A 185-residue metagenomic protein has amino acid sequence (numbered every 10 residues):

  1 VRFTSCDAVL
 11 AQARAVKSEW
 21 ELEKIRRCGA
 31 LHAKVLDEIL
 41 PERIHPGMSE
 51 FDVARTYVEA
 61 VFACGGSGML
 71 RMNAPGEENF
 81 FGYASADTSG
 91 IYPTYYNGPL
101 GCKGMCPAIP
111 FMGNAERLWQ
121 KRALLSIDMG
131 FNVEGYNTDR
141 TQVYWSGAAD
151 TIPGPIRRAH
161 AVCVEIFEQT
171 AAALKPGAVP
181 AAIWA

Functional and structural regions predicted by a protein language model:
V1-A185: Active-site neighborhoods and metal-handling regions in enzymes and metal-associated proteins
